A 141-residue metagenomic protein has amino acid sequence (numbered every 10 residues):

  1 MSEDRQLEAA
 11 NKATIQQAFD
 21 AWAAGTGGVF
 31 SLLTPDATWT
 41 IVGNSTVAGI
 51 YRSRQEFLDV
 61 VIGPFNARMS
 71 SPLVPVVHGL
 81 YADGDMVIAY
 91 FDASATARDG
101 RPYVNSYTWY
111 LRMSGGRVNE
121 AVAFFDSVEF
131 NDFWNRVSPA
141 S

Functional and structural regions predicted by a protein language model:
M1-L7, G63-S141: A beta-strand edge to alpha-helix "cap/lid" segment located at domain peripheries
M1-P35, V137-S141: Short, low-complexity N-terminal intrinsically disordered segments enriched in polar/charged residues
D4, E8, T46-R54, G100: Alpha-helix initiation/capping motif
I15-A18, G28-L33, A37, F57 (+3 more regions): Hydrophobic pocket/interface hotspot
G27, R54-Q55, V128: Residues in well-ordered alpha-helical elements
V29, D36-T38, A48, G100 (+2 more regions): Generic secondary-structure boundary/loop-capping signal
P35-A82: A solvent-exposed, acidic/Ser-Thr-rich amphipathic alpha-helical stretch
